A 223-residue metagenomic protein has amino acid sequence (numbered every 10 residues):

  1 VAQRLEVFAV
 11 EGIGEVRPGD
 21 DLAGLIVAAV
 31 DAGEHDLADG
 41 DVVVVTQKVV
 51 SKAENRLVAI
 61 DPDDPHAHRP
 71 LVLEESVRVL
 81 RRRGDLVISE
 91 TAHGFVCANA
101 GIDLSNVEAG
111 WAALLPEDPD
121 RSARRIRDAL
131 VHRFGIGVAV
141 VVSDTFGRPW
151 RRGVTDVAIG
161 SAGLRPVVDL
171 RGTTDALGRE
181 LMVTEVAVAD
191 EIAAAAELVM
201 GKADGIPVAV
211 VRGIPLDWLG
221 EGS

Functional and structural regions predicted by a protein language model:
A2-D61: N-terminal, positively charged regions that mediate nucleic acid binding
A2-I13, Q47, L57-G110, L114 (+1 more regions): A structural signal for small-residue-enriched, beta-sheet-centric alpha/beta enzyme cores and oligomeric scaffold folds
R17, D21, R121, P149 (+1 more regions): Charged, alpha-helix-enriched surfaces in structured cytosolic catalytic cores of large nucleotide-utilizing machines
D20-H35, L115-V138: Phosphate-interacting basic helix/loop segments used at nucleotide- and nucleic-acid interfaces
